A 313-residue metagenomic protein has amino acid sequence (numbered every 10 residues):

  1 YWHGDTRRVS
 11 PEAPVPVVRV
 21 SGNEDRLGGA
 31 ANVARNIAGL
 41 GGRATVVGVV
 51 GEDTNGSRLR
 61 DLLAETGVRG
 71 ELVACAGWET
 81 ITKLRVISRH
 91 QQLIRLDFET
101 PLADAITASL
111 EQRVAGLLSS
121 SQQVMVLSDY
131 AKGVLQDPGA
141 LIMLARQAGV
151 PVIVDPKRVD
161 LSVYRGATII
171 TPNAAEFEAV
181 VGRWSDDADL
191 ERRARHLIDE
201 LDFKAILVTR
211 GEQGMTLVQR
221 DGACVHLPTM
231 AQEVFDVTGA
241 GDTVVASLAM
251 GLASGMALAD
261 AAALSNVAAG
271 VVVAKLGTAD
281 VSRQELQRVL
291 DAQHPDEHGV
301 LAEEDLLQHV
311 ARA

Functional and structural regions predicted by a protein language model:
Y1-T45, P228-F235, E303-Q308, R312-A313: Glycine-rich phosphate/adenosyl-contacting loop at the front of the ribokinase-like
A13, L72-W78, K83-S120: Conserved phosphate-binding/catalytic loop of the ribokinase/pfkB sugar-kinase fold
A38, A64, A253: Gly/Ala-rich phosphate-binding loop of Rossmann-like dinucleotide-binding domains, activating on the conserved
V50-T66: A glycine-rich beta-to-alpha transition motif near the start of alpha/beta enzyme domains, typified by
S120-V134: Short acidic, glycine-rich surface-loop motifs adjacent to enzyme active sites
K132-C224: Conserved phosphate/ATP/ADP-binding segment of small-molecule kinases
K204, M230-Q293, A313: Conserved post-catalytic alpha-helical subdomain immediately downstream of the catalytic base and nucleotide-binding
